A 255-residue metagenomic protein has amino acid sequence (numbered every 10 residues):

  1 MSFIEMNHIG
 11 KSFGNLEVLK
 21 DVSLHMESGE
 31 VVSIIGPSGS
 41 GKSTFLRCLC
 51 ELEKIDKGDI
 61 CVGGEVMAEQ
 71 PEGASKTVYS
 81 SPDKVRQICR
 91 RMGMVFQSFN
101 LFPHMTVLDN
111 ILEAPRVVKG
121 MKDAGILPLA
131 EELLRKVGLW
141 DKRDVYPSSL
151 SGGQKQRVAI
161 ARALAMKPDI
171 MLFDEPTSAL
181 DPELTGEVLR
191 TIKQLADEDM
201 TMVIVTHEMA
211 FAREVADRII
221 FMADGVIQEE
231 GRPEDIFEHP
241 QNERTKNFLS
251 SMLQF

Functional and structural regions predicted by a protein language model:
I35-P37: The feature captures the beta-strand-to-loop junction immediately N-terminal to the Walker
C50: Helix-to-loop junction immediately C-terminal to a conserved catalytic motif
Y146-L150, Q154: Conserved ABC ATPase signature
A165-D169: A short, proline-enriched helix->beta-strand linker immediately N-terminal to the Walker B motif in ABC-type P-loop
M171-D174: Catalytic Walker B motif of ABC-type/P-loop ATPase nucleotide-binding domains
E230-G231: ABC ATPase "signature
